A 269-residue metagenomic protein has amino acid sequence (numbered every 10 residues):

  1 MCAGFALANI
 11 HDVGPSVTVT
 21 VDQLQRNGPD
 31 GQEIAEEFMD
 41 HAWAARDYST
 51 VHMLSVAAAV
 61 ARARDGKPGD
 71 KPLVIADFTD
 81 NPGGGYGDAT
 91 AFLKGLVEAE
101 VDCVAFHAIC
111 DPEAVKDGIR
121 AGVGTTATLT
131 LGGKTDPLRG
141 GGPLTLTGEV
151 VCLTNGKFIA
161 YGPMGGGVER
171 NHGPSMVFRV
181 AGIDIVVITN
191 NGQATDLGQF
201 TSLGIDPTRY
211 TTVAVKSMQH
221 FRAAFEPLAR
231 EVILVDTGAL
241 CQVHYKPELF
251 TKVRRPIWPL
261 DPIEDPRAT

Functional and structural regions predicted by a protein language model:
M1-A181, V186-I188: Hard-cation-handling environments
V17, W43, K157-T269: Extended hydrophobic packing segments that form well-structured cores
